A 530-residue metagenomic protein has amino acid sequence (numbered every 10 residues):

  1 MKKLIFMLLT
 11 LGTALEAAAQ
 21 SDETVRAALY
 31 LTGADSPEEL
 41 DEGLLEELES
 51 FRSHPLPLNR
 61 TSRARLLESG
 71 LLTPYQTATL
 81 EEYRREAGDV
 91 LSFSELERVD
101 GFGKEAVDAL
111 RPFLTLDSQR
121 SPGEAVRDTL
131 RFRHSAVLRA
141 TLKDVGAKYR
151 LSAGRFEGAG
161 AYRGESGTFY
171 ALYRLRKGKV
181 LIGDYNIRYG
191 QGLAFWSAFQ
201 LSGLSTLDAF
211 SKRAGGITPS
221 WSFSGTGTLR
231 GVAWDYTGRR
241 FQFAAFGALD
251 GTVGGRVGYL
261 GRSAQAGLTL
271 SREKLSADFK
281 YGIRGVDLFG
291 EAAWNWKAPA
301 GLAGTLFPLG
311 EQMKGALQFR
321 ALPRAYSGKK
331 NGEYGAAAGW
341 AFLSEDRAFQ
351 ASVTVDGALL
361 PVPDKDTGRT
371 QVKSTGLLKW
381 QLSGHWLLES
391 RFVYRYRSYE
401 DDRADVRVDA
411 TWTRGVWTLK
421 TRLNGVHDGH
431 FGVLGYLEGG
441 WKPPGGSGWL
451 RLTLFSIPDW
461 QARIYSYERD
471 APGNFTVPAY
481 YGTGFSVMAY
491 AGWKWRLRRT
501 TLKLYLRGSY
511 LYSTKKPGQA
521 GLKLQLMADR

Functional and structural regions predicted by a protein language model:
L4-T13: Sec-dependent N-terminal signal peptides
A17-A19: Boundary at the C-terminal end of the N-terminal hydrophobic targeting segment
D35-E49, A87, S94-D128, Y189 (+2 more regions): Alpha-helical interaction/regulatory segments in DNA maintenance proteins
E42-L91, E105, A109-L114: Amphipathic, charged-and-aliphatic alpha-helical interface segments that function as noncatalytic docking
P122-V145, L151-G160, V180, D208 (+2 more regions): Transmembrane beta-strand segments of Gram-negative outer membrane beta-barrel proteins
G167-G215, P219-F243, A316-L317, A321-R324 (+2 more regions): Outer membrane beta-barrel
T226-R230, Q242-R272: Hydrophobic, small-residue-rich alpha-helical packing segments that form membrane-like cores
R272-L275, K280-R530: Exposed, low-structure sequence patches enriched in small/polar residues
